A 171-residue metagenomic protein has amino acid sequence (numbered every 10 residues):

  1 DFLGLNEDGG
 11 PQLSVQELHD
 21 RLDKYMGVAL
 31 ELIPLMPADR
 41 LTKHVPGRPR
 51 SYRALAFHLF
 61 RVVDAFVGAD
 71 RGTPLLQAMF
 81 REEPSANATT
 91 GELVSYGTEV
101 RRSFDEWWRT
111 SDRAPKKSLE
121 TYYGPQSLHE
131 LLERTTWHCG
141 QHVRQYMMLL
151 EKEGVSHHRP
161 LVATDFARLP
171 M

Functional and structural regions predicted by a protein language model:
D1-G9, H19, D39-E83, E120-M171: Short, contiguous alpha-helical
S14-M36, P84-Y122, Q126-Q145: Acidic/histidine-rich alpha-helical segments that form the ligand environment of transition-metal centers
